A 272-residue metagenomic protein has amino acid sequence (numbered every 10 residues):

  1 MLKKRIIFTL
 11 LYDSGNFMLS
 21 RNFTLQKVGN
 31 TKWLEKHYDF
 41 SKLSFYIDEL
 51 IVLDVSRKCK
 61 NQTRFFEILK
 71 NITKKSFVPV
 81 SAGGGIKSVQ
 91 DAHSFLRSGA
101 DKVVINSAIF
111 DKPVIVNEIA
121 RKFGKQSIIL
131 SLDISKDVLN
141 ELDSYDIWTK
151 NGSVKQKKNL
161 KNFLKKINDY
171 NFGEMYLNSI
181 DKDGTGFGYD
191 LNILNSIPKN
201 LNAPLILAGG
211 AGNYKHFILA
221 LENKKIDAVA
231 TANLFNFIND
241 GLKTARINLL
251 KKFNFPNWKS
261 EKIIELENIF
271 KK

Functional and structural regions predicted by a protein language model:
I6-G29, K102-L177, D181-K182, N268-I269: Conserved anion-binding
L11, L50, A82, F95 (+5 more regions): Conserved, mostly hydrophobic/aromatic
G29-L43, S88-S94, K155-K166, Y214-F217: Short, acidic/polar
D48-E67, S107, Y176-F187: Glycine-rich, proline-tolerant flexible connector loops at the mouths of alpha/beta enzymes
I51-D54, S81, V104-I105, I129 (+2 more regions): Conserved beta-strand positions in the central sheet of alpha/beta enzyme cores
K60-S81, N117-D133, G186-N213, F253-F255: Alpha-helix-loop-beta-strand connector modules within alpha/beta enzyme cores
K75-V103, N192-V229: Catalytic cores of alpha/beta
I115-F123, I218-L266: C-terminal helical cap(s) of enzyme catalytic domains, especially alpha/beta-barrels
